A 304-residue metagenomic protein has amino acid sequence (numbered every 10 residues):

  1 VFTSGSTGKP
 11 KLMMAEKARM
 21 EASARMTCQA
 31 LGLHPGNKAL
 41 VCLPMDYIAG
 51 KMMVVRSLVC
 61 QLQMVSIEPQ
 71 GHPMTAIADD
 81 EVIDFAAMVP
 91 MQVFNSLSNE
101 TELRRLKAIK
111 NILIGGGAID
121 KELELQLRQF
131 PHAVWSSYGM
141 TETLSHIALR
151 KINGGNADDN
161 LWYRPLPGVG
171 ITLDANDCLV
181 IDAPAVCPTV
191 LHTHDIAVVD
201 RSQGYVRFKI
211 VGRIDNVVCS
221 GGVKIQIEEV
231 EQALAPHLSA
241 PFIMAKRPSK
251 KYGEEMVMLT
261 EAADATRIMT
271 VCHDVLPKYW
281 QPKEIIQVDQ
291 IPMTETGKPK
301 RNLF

Functional and structural regions predicted by a protein language model:
V1-R25, G32: Conserved AMP-binding A3 loop
T3-S6, A39, V54, A86 (+5 more regions): Conserved S/T- and glycine-rich ATP-binding loop of Class I adenylate-forming
S6, G116, G139, D195 (+1 more regions): Active-site glycine-centered loops adjacent to acidic/histidine catalytic or metal-binding residues that shape
A15-A22, K38-N95: AMP-binding/adenylate-forming
N99-N156: Gly/Ser/Thr-rich phosphate-binding loop
G170-V198, E261: AMP-binding/adenylate-forming core of the ANL superfamily
H194-W280: AMP-binding/adenylate-forming catalytic core of the ANL superfamily
P277-K298: AMP-binding/adenylate-forming catalytic domain of the ANL superfamily
